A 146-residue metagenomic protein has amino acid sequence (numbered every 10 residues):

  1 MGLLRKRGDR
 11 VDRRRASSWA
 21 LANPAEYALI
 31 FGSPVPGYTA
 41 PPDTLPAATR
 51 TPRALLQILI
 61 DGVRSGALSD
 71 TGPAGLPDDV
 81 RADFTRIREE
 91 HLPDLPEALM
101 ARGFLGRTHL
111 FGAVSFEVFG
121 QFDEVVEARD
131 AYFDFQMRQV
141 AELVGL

Functional and structural regions predicted by a protein language model:
M1-E26, P36, L45-P52: Hydrophobic alpha-helical connector segments
R13-A16, I30, G106, L110: Short alpha-helical scaffolding segments that buttress acidic/His motifs in well-ordered protein cores
A28-I30, V118: Short amphipathic alpha-helical segments with coiled-coil-like heptad repeat character
F31-Y38: Short linear capping/connector segments at secondary-structure termini
P41-P42: Divalent-cation-assisted or electrostatically stabilized phosphate/pyrophosphate-binding catalytic cores
R53-L146: C-terminal peripheral helix-coil segments that are non-catalytic and often amphipathic
